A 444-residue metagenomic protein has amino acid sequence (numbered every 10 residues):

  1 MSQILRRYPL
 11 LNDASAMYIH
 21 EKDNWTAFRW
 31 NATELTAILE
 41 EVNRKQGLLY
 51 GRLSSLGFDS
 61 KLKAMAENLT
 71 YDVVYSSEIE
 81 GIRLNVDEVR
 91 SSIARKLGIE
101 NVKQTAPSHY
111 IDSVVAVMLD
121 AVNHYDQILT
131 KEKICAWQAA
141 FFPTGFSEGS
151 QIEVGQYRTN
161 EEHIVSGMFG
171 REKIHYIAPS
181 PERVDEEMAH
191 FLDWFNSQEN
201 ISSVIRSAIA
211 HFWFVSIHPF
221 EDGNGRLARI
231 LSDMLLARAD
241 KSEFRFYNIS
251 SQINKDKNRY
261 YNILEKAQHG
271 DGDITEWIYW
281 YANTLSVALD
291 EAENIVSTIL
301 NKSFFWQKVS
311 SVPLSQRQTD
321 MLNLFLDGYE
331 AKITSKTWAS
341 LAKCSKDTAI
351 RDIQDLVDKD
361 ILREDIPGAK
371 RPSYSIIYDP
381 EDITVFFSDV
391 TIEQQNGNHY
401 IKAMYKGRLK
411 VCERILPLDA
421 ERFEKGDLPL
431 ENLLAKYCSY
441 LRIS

Functional and structural regions predicted by a protein language model:
M1-Y400, C412, L428-L434, Y440-S444: FIC/Doc superfamily catalytic core
M404-R422: Acidic, low-complexity, intrinsically disordered interaction modules
